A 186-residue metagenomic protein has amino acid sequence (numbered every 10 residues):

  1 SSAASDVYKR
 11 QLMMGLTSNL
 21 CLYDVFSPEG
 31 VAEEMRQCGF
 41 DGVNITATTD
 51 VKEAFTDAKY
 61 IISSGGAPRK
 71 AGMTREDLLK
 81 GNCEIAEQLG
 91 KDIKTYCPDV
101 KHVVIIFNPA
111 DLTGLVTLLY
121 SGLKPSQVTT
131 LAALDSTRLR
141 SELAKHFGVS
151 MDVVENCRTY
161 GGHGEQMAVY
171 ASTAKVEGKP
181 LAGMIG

Functional and structural regions predicted by a protein language model:
S1-Y8: Short, small-residue-biased leader/transition segments that mark boundaries at the very start of proteins
K9-M13, E33, Q37, K91 (+2 more regions): Short, well-ordered alpha-helices that flank and scaffold nucleotide-derived cofactor binding pockets
M13-S18, P125: Conserved S-adenosyl-L-methionine
L16-A58: Conserved N-terminal Rossmann-fold NAD(P) cofactor-binding segment
F40-H102: Rossmann-like NAD(P)-binding element
A47, S63, I105-I106, Q127-T130 (+1 more regions): General beta-strand structural signal in soluble alpha/beta enzymes
T74-E142: Rossmann-like NAD(P)(H) cofactor-binding subdomain of soluble oxidoreductases
S126-G186: Active-site-lining helix/loop region of Rossmann-like oxidoreductase modules
